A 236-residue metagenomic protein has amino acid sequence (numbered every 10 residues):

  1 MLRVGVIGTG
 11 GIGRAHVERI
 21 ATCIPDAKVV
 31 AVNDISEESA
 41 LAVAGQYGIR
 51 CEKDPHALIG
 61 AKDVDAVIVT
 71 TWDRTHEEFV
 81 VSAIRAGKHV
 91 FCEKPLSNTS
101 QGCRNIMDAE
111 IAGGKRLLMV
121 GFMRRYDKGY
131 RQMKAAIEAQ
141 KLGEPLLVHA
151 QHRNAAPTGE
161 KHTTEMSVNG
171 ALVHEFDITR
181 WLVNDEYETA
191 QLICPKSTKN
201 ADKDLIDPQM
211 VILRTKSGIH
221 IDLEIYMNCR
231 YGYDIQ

Functional and structural regions predicted by a protein language model:
M1-Y47: N-terminal Rossmann-like dinucleotide-binding module
H16, I49-A109: Beta-loop-alpha module in the N-terminal Rossmann-like domain of NAD(P)-dependent dehydrogenases, especially those
I24-D26, A86, I111-R116, A139-K141 (+1 more regions): Short helix-capping segments at alpha-helix termini
A31, A66, L147: Short, Asp-centered acidic motifs that coordinate Mg2+ and/or phosphate in catalytic or ligand-binding sites
K53, C92, V120, Q191-C194 (+1 more regions): Short loop/edge segments at beta-strand edges and connector loops that shape dinucleotide/nucleotide cofactor-binding
S97-G159: A contiguous active-site-proximal alpha/beta segment in oxidoreductase catalytic domains
P157-G232: Rossmann-like dinucleotide-binding domain that binds NAD(P)(H)
